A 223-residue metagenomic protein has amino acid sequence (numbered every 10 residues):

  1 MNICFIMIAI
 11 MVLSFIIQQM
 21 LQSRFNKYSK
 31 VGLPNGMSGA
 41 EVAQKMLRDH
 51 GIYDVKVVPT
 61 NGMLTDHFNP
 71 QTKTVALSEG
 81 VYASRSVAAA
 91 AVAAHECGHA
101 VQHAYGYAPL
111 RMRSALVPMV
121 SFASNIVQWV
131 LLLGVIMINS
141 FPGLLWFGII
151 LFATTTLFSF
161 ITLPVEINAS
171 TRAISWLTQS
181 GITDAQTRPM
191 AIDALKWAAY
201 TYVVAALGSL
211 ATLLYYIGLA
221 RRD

Functional and structural regions predicted by a protein language model:
M1-Q19, S23-R24, G134, F141 (+2 more regions): Hydrophobic alpha-helical transmembrane segments of small proteolipidic membrane proteins, enriched in energy-coupled
I3-C4, I8, P118, L144 (+4 more regions): Hydrophobic, aromatic-rich alpha-helical transmembrane segments and their membrane-interface anchor motifs
Q18-S124, L157-D223: Polar-ligand-bearing catalytic/cofactor-coordination segments of membrane-embedded or membrane-tethered inner-membrane
K56-V58, S86, L132-W146: Cytoplasmic juxtamembrane interface segments
V117-F141: Post-HExxH zinc-binding segment in Zn-dependent metallohydrolases
Q128, I149-F152: Residues within membrane-spanning alpha-helices of integral membrane proteins, especially the hydrophobic core/packing
